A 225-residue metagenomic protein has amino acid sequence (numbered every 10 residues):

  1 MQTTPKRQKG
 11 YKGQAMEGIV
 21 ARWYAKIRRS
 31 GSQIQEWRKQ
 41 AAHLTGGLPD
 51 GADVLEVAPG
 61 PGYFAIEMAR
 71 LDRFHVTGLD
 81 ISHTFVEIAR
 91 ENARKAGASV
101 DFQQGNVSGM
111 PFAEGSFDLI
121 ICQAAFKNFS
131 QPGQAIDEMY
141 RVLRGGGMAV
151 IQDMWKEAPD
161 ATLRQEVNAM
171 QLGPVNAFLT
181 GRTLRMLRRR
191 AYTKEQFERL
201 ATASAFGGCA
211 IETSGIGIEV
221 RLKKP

Functional and structural regions predicted by a protein language model:
M1-P49, Y63, E67: Conserved class I S-adenosyl-L-methionine
I27, M154-S204, A210-E212, G217: C-terminal alpha-helical "lid/dimerization" subdomain adjacent to the S-adenosyl-L-methionine
L55, P61-G109: Class I SAM-dependent methyltransferase SAM/SAH-binding core
I121: A conserved beta-strand element that flanks and buttresses the S-adenosyl-L-methionine
K127-N128: A short His-aromatic
G133-G145: A short glycine-rich, Lys/Arg-flanked "PGG" loop and its adjoining helix->strand segment in the class I
G147-D153: Conserved beta-strand signature within the Rossmann-like core of class I S-adenosyl-L-methionine
E219-P225: C-terminal lobe and adjacent flexible extensions of AdoMet/dcAdoMet transferase-like proteins
